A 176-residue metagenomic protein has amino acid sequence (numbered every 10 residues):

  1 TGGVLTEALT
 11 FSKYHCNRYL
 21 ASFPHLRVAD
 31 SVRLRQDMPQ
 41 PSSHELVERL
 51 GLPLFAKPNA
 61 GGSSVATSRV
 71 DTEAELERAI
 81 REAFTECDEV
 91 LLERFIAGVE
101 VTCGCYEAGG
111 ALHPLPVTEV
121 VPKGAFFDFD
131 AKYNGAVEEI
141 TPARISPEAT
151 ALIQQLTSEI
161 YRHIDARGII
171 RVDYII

Functional and structural regions predicted by a protein language model:
T1-G2, V28, H113-P114: Short hydrophobic/aromatic-enriched beta-strand-loop microsegments
T1-L9: Short, acidic/small-residue loops that bind anionic groups at enzyme active sites
A8-G98: Active-site nucleotide/adenylate-binding loops and adjacent lid/helix of ATP-dependent enzymes
R27, N59, D130-V137: Short, basic/glycine-rich phosphate-binding loops at helix/coil junctions that contact nucleotide phosphates
D37, G61, V120-K123, G135: Active-site/binding-pocket entry motifs
S68, R78-I80, E93, E100-D130 (+1 more regions): Beta-strand scaffold of nucleotide-dependent catalytic cores
V70-E73, K123, P147-Q154: Electropositive phosphate-/nucleotide-binding environments in soluble metabolic enzymes
E82-E89, Y133-I176: A long amphipathic alpha-helix within ATP-dependent nucleotide-binding catalytic cores
